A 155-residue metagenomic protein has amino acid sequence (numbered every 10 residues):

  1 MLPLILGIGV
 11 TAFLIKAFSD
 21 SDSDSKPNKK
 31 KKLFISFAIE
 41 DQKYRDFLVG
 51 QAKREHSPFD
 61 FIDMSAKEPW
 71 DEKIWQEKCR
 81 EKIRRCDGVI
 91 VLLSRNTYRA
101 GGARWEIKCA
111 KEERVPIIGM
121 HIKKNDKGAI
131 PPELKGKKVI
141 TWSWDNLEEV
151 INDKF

Functional and structural regions predicted by a protein language model:
L2-R85, F155: Conserved N-terminal substructure of TIR/SEFIR domains
C86-D87, G136: Short, well-ordered alpha-helix to beta-strand connector turns
R95-E113: Conserved TIR/SEFIR loop-to-helix hotspot centered on a Trp-containing motif with a nearby acidic residue
N96, H121-K127: Short beta-alpha junction loops
N125-I140: Glycine-rich, charge-decorated loop segments at or immediately adjacent to ligand/cofactor-binding or catalytic sites
I140-F155: C-terminal helix of von Willebrand factor
